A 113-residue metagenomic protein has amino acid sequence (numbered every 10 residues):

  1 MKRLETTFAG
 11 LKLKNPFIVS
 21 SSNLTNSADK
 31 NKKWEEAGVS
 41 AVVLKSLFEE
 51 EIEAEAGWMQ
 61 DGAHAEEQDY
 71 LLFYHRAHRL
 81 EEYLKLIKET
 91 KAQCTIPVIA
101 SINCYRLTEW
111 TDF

Functional and structural regions predicted by a protein language model:
R3-F113: Active-site entrance/lid segments in N-terminal catalytic domains of soluble metabolic enzymes
